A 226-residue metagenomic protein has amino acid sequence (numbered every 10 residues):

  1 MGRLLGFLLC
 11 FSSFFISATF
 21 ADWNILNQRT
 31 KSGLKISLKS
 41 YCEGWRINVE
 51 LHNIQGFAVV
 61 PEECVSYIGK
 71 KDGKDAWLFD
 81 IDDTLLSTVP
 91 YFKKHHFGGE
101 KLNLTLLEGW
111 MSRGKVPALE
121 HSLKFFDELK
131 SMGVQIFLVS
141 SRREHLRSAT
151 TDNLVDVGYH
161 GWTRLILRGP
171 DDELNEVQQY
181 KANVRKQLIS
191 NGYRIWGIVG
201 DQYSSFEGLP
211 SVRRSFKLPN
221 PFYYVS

Functional and structural regions predicted by a protein language model:
G2-F79: Non-catalytic pre-domain segments flanking phosphatase-related domains
C42, C64, K71-A76, L85-E120 (+2 more regions): Active-site neighborhood of HAD-like aspartate-dependent phosphohydrolases
G73-D75, K130-F137, H160-R164, G192-W196 (+1 more regions): Loop/turn elements at helix/coil->beta-strand transitions in domains of secreted/extracellular proteins
D83, S122-V155, R164-R168, D201: Substrate-recognition element of Asp-dependent hydrolases with the DxDx(T/V) motif
S87, L146-S148, L174-V177, F206-L209 (+1 more regions): Extracytoplasmic/secreted cell-surface and envelope-processing proteins
E108-K115, F137-R143, D171-N175: Second-shell loop/turn segments in exported
H145-W196: Substrate-recognition "cap/lid" segment bordering the active-site pocket of phosphatases
A182-R185, I189-S226: Acidic, Mg2+-coordinating phosphoryl-transfer loop and its flanking beta/alpha structural elements, shared across
